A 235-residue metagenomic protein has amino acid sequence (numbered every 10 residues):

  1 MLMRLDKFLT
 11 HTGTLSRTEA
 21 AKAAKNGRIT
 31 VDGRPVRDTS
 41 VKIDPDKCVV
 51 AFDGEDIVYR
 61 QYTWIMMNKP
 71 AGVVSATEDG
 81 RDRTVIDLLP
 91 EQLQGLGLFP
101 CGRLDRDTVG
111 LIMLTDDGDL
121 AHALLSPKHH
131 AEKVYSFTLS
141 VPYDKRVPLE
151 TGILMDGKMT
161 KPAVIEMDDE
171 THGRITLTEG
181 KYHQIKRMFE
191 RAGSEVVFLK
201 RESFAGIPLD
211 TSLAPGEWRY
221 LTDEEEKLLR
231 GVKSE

Functional and structural regions predicted by a protein language model:
L2-E235: Basic, flexible Lys/Arg- and Gly-enriched helix-loop patches that mediate nucleic-acid binding at interfaces with rRNA
